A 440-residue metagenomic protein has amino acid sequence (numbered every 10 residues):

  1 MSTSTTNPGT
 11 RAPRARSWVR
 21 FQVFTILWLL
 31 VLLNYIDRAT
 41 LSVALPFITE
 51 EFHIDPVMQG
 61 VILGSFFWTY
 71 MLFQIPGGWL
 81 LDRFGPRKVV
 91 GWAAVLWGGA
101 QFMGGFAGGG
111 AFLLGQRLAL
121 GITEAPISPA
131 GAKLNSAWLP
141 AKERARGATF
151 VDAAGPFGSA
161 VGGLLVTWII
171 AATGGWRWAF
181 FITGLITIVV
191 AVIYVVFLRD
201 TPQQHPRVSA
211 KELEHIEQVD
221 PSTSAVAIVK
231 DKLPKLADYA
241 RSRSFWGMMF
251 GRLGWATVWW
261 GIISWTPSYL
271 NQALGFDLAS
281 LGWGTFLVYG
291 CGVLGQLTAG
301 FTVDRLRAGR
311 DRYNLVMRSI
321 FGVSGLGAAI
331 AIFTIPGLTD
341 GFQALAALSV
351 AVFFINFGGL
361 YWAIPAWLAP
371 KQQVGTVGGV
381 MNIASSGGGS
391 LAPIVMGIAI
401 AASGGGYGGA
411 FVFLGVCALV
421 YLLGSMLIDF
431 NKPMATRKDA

Functional and structural regions predicted by a protein language model:
L41-S42, A240-L297, G358, W362 (+1 more regions): Extracytoplasmic gate region of multi-pass secondary transporters
H53, G85, F106-F112, T123 (+4 more regions): Helix-breaking motifs and short loop linkers at transmembrane-helix boundaries and internal kinks in secondary membrane
L72-G110: Conserved MFS/SLC helix-loop-helix module at the cytosolic interface between two early adjacent transmembrane helices
L96, A100-M103, A111-A119, Q343-V350: Paired small-residue
Q116-P156: Cytoplasmic helix-loop-helix junction between adjacent transmembrane helices in 12-TM secondary transporters
V151-H205: Helix-loop-helix hairpin linking two adjacent transmembrane segments in secondary transporters
N314-Y361: C-terminal transmembrane helical hairpin of 12-TM major facilitator-type secondary transporters
A366-G404: A late C-terminal transmembrane helix in Major Facilitator Superfamily
